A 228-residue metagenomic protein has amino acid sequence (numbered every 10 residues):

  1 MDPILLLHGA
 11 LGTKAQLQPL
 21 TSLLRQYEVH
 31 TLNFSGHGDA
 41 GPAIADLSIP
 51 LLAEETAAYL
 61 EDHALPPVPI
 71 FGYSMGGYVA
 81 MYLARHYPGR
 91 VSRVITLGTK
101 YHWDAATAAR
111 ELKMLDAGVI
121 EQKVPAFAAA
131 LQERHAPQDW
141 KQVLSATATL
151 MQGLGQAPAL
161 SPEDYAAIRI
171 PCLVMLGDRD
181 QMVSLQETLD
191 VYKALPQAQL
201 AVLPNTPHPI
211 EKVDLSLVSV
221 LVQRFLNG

Functional and structural regions predicted by a protein language model:
M1-P42: Conserved HGGG/HGGXW glycine-rich cap/lid loop of the alpha/beta-hydrolase fold
L51-V68: Conserved acidic catalytic loop of the alpha/beta-hydrolase fold
Y78-H86, V91-K123: Flexible "cap/lid" loop of the alpha/beta hydrolase fold
A105-R169: Conserved alpha/beta-hydrolase catalytic His-Asp/Glu region
I168, V174-L176, D180: Short beta-strand/loop motif that positions the catalytic acidic residue of the alpha/beta-hydrolase fold
R179-V183, H208: Acidic catalytic loop of the alpha/beta-hydrolase fold
S184-K193: Short alpha-helix in the alpha/beta-hydrolase fold that links the catalytic acid
P204-G228: Catalytic active-site module of serine/aspartate enzymes centered on a nucleophile-bearing elbow/loop
